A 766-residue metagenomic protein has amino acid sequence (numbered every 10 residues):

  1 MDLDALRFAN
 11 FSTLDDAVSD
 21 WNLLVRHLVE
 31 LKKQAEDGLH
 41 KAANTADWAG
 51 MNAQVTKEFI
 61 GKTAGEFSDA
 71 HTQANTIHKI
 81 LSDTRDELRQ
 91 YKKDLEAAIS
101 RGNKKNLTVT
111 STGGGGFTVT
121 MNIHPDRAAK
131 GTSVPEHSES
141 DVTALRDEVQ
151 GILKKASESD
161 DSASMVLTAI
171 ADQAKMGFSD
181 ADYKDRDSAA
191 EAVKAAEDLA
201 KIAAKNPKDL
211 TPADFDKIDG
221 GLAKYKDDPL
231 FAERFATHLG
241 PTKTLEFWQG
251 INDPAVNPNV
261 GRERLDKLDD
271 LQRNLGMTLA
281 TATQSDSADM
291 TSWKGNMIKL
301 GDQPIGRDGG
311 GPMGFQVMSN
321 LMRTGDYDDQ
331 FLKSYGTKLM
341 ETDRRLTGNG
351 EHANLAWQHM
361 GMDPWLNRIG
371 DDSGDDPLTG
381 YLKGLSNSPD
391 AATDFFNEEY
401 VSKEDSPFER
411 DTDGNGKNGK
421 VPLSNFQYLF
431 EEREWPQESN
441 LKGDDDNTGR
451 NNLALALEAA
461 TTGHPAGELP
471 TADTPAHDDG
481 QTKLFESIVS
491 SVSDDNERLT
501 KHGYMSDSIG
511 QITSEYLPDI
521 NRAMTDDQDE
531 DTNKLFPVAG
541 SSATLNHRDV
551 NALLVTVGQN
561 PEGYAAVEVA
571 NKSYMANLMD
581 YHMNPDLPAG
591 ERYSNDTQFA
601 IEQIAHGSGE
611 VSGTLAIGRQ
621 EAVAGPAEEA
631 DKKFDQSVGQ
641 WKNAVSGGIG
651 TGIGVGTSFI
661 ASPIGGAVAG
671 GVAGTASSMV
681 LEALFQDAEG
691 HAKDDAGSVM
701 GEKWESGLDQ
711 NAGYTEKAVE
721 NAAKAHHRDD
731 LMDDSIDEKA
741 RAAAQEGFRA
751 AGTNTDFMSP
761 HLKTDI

Functional and structural regions predicted by a protein language model:
M1-Q173, F757-I766: N-terminal secretion-targeting helices of virulence/extracellular proteins, encompassing both classical Sec signal
K32, T84, Y91-K92, G102 (+7 more regions): Amphipathic alpha-helical coiled-coil/heptad-repeat segments
G50, I649-G671: Short hydrophobic membrane-inserting alpha-helices and related fusion/pore-forming segments
N75, R89, A683-Q686, G690-H691: Short helix-terminus and kink motifs of transmembrane alpha helices, predominantly at the cytoplasmic interface
E96-A98, A128, T132-D182, E689-D733: Bilayer-penetrating membrane-interaction modules that drive fusion, pore formation, and translocation
G113-R146, P258-G261, L355-M362, S658-A667 (+1 more regions): Flexible coil/linker segments and helix-coil junctions enriched in charged and small residues
M176-T657, G674, S678-L681, D695-N754: Non-catalytic all-alpha helical scaffold/repeat segments
S662-A688: Gly/Ala-rich hydrophobic membrane-inserting helices
